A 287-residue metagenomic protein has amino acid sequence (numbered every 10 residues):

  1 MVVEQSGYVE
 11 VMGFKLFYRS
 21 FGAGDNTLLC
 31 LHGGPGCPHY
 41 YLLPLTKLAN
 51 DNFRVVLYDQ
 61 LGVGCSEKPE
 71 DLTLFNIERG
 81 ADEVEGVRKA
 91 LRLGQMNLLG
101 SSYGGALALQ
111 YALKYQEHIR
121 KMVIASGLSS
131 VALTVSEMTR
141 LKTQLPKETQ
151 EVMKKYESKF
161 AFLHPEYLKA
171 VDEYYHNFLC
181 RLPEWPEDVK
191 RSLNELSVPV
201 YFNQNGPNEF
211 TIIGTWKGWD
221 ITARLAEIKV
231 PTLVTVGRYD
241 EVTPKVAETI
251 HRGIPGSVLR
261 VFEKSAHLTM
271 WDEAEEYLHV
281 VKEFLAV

Functional and structural regions predicted by a protein language model:
M1-K15: N-terminal cap/lid segment of alpha/beta-hydrolase-fold proteins
F14-K68: Conserved HGGG/HGGXW glycine-rich cap/lid loop of the alpha/beta-hydrolase fold
L57-Y103: Active-site loop/oxyanion-hole signature of alpha/beta-hydrolase fold enzymes
G94-E137: Conserved hydrolase catalytic core segment
K121-F162: Flexible "cap/lid" loop of the alpha/beta hydrolase fold
T143, E151-V230, T249: Alpha/beta-hydrolase
T215-S265: Conserved loop-alpha-helix segment in the C-terminal half of the alpha/beta-hydrolase fold that carries the catalytic
G256-V287: Catalytic active-site module of serine/aspartate enzymes centered on a nucleophile-bearing elbow/loop
